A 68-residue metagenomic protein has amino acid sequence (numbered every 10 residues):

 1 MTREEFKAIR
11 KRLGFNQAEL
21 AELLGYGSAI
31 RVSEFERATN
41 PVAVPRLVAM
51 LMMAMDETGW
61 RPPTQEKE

Functional and structural regions predicted by a protein language model:
M1, T64-E68: Short intrinsically disordered terminal tails
M1-R12: A short, Lys/Arg-rich alpha-helix, primarily the initiator
K7, A18, S33: Residues within the helices of the helix-turn-helix
L13, L24-G25: Core residues of bacterial helix-turn-helix
L20-E22: Short alpha-helical "recognition helix" segments of helix-turn-helix
G25-V42: Recognition helix of helix-turn-helix/homeodomain-like DNA-binding domains that insert into the DNA major groove
N40-T64: DNA major-groove recognition helix of helix-turn-helix/homeodomain DNA-binding modules
